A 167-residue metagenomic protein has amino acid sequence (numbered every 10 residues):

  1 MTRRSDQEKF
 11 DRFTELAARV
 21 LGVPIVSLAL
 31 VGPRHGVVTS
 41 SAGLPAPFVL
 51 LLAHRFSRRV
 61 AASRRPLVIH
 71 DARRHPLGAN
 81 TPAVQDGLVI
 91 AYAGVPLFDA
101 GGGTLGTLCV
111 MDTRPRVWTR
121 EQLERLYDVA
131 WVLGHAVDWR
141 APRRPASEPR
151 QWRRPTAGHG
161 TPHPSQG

Functional and structural regions predicted by a protein language model:
M1-A53, L123, Y127-V129, A136-P145 (+1 more regions): Intrinsically disordered, low-complexity terminal regulatory regions
I25, G94, T107: Short hydrophobic/aromatic beta-strand element in the GNAT-like acyltransferase core that lines or flanks the acyl-donor
I25, V31, H35-S41, A46-I90: Regulatory sensory and allosteric helical modules in signal-transduction proteins and certain transcription factors
L28, G102-G103: Glycine-biased flexible loop/turn sites that connect beta-strands or occur in inter-domain linkers
I90-D99: A short, aliphatic-rich beta-strand micro-motif
G106-T107, L123: PAS (Per-ARNT-Sim) sensory domains
T107-R116: Short beta-strand-to-loop transition segments that serve as allosteric relay/switch motifs in sensory/regulatory domains
